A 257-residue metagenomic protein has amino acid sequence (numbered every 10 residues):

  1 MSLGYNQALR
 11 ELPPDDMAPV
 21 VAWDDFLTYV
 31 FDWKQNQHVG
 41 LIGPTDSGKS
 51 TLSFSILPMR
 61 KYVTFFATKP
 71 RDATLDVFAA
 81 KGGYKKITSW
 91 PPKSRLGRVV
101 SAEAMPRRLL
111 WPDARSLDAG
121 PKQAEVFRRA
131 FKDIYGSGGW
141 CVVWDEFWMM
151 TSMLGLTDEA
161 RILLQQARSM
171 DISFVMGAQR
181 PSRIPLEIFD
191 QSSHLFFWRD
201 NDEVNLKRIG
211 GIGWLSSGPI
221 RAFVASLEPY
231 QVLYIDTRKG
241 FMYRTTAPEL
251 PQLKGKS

Functional and structural regions predicted by a protein language model:
S2-W33: N-terminal pre-Walker A segment at the start of P-loop NTPase domains
T28-P44, L52, V63, H194-L195 (+1 more regions): P-loop NTPase motor core of the ASCE superfamily
D32-Q35, I56-R60, R98-P106, D133-G138 (+1 more regions): Flexible, charged surface loops at secondary-structure boundaries
H38-L57, K69-P70, R115-L215: Conserved P-loop NTPase motor cores
S47-P92: Walker A/P-loop NTP-binding active-site region of P-loop NTPases, recognizing the glycine-rich GxxxxGKT/S
Y62-T64, P106-L109, W140-V142, V232: Hydrophobic beta-strand segments of well-ordered beta-sheets in folded domains
D72-A80, A102, P185-D190: Short loop/helix-cap segments at secondary-structure boundaries that form the rim of catalytic
R98-K122: Conserved P-loop NTPase mechanochemical-coupling segment
